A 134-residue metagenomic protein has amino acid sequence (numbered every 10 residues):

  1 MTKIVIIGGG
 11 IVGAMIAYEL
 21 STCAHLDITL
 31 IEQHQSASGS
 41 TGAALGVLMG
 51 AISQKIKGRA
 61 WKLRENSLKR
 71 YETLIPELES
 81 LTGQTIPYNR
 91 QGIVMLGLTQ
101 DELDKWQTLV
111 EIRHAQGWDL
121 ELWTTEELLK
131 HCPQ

Functional and structural regions predicted by a protein language model:
M1-V12, T29: Beta1/beta-strand and adjacent pyrophosphate-binding region of the FAD-binding site in flavoprotein oxidoreductases
L20-S21, R113: Hydrophobic alpha-helical packing residues
S21-A44: Glycine-rich FAD pyrophosphate-binding loop
A37, L129-Q134: FAD-binding beta-loop-beta segment adjacent to the flavin cofactor pocket
V47-H131: Dinucleotide-binding Rossmann-like beta1-alpha1 core, especially the glycine-rich loop that anchors the ADP
